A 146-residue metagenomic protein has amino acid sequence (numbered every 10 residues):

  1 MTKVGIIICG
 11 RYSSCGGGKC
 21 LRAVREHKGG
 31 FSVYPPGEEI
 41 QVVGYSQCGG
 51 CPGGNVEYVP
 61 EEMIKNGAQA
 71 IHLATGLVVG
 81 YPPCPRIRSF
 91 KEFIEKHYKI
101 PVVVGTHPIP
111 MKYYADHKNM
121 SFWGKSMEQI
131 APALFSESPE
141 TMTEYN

Functional and structural regions predicted by a protein language model:
M1-M63, P83-R86, I100, P108 (+3 more regions): Conserved mixed alpha/beta catalytic, RNA-binding, or beta-rich assembly cores of soluble enzyme, regulatory
E57-E92: Mid-chain, well-packed structural core segment of small domains
T75-V79, T106-M111: Short beta-alpha junction loops
I94-P101: Alpha-helix-loop-beta-strand connector modules within alpha/beta enzyme cores
